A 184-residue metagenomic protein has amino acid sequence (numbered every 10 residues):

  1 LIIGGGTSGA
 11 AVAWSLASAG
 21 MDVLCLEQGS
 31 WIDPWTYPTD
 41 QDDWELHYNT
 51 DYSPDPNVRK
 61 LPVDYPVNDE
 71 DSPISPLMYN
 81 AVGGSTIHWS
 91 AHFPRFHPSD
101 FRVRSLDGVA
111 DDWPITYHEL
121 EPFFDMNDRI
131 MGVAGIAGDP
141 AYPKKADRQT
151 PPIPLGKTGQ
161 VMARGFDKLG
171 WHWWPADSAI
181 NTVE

Functional and structural regions predicted by a protein language model:
L1-S105, V109, P114-H118, P122-D125: N-terminal glycine-rich phosphate/pyrophosphate-binding loop and immediately adjacent elements
N49, Y65, H92-R95, R104-E184: Conserved redox-cofactor binding core of oxidoreductases
